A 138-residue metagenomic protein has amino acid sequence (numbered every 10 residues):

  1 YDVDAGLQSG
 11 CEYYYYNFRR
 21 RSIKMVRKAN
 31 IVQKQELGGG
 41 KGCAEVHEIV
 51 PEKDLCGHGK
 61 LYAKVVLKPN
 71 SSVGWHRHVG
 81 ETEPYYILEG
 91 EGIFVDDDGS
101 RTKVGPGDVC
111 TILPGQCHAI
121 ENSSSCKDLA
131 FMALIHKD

Functional and structural regions predicted by a protein language model:
Y14-K60, G74: A short, N-terminal "cap"/entry segment at the start of jelly-roll beta-barrel domains of the cupin/DSBH fold
A63-H78: Conserved short histidine dyad/triad with adjacent acidic residue
S71-V73, G90-V95: Short beta-strand segments in beta-sandwich/barrel cores
G80-T82, Y86-G92: Glycine- and acidic-residue-biased ligand/ion/polar-headgroup-sensing regions
G99-P114: Short acidic-glycine-tyrosine-enriched beta hairpin
P114-D138: Ligand-binding loop in jelly-roll beta-barrel domains
